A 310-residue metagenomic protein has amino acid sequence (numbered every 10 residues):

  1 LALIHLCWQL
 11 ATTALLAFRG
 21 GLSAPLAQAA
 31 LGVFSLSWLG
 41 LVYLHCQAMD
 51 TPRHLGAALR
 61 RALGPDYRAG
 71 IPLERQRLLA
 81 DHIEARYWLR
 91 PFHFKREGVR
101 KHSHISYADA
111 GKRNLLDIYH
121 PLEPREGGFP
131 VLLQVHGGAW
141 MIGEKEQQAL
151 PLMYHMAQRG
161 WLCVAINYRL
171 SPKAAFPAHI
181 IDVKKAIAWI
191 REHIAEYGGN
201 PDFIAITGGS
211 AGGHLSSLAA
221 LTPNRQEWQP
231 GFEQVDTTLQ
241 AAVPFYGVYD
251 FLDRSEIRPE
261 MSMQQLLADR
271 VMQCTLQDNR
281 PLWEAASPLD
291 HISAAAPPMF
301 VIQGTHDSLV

Functional and structural regions predicted by a protein language model:
L1-V310: Alpha/beta-hydrolase superfamily serine-hydrolase fold, recognizing
